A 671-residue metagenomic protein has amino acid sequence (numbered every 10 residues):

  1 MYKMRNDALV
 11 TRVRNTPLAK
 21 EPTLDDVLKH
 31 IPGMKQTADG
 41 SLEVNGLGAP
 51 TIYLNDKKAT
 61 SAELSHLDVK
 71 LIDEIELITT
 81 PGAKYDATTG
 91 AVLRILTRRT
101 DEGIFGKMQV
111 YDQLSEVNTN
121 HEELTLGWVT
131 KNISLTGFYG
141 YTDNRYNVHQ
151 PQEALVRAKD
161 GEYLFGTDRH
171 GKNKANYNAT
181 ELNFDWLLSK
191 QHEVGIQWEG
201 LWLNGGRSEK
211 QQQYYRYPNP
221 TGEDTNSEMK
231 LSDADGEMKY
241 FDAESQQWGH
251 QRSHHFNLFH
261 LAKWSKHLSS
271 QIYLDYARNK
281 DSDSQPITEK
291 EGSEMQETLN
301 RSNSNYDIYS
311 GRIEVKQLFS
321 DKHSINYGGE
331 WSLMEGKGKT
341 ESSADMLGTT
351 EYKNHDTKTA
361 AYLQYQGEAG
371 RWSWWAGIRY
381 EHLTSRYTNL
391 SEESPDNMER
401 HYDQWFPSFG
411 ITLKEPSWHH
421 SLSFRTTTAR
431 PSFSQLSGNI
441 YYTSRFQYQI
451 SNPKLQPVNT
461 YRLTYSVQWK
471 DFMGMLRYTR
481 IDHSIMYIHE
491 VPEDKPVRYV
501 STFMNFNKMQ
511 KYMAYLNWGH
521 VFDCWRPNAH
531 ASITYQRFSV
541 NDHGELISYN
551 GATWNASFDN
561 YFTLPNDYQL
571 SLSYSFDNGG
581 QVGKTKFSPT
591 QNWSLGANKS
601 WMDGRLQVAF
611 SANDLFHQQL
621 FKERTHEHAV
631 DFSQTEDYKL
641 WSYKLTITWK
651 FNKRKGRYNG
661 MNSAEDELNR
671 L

Functional and structural regions predicted by a protein language model:
M1, L24-V27, E43, A62 (+3 more regions): N-terminal periplasmic accessory domains that precede and gate Gram-negative outer-membrane beta-barrel machines
M4, K35-T80: Periplasmic plug
L96-M108, Y177-T180, S208-Q212, L274 (+6 more regions): Surface-exposed extracellular loop regions of Gram-negative outer-membrane beta-barrel proteins
V110-E116, T130, Y141-R145, G200-N204 (+15 more regions): Transmembrane beta-strands of outer-membrane beta-barrel pores
V117-R145, G161-E209, Q251-W264, W554 (+1 more regions): Transmembrane beta-barrel wall of Gram-negative outer-membrane proteins
A179-N204, E244-L390, K414, W418-H419 (+2 more regions): Face-selective signature of the C-terminal outer-membrane beta-barrel domain
I308-R312, K358-A360, I450-N452, Q456 (+3 more regions): Outer membrane beta-barrel strand-and-loop segments of large Gram-negative receptors, especially TonB-dependent
K353-D356, N397-Y402, T428-D482, V500-Y512 (+1 more regions): Outer-membrane beta-barrel signature, preferentially recognizing the C-terminal barrel domain of Gram-negative
